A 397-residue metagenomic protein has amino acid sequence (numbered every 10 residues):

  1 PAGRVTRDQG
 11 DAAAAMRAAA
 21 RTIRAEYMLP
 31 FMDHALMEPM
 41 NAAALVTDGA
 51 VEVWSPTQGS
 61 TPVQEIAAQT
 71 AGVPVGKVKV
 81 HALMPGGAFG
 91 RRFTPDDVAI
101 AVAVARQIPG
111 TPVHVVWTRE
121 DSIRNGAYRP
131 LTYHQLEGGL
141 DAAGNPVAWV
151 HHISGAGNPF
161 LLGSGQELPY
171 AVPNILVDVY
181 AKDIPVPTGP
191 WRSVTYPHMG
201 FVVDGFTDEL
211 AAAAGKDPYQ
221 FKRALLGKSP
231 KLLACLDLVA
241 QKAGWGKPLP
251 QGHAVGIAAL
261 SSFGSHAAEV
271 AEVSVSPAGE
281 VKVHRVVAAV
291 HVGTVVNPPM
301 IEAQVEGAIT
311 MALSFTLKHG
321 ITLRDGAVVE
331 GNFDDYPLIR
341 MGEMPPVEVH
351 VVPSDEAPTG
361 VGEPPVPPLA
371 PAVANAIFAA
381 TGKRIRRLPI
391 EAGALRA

Functional and structural regions predicted by a protein language model:
P1-H291, R324, P346, H350 (+3 more regions): Structural alpha/beta core scaffold segments of enzyme domains
T118-E120, R324-G342: Substrate-binding beta-hairpin/strand module that engages nucleic acids
P187-R192, G256, G293-E302, T359-G362: Short beta-alpha connecting loops at secondary-structure transitions that line or flank enzyme active sites
A308: Glycine-rich, small/acidic residue-mixed loop/short-helix segments
D334-G360: Generic long, charged, amphipathic alpha-helical segments
D355-A374: C-terminal structured "cap/appendage" subdomains that terminate the fold
